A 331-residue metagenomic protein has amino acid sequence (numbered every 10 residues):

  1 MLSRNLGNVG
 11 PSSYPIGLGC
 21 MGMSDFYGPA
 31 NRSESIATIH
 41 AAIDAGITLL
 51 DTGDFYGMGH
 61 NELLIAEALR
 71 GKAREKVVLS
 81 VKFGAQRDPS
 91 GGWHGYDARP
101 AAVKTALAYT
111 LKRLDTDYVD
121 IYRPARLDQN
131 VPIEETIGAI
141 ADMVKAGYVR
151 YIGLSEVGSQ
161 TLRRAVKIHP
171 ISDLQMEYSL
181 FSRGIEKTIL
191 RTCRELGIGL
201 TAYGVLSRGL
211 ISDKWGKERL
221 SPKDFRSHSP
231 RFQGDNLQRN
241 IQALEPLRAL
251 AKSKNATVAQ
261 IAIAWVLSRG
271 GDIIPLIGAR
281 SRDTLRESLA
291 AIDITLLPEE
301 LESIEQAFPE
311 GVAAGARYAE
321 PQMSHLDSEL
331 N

Functional and structural regions predicted by a protein language model:
M1-V77, L330-N331: N-terminal binding-site loop/beta-alpha segment at the start of enzyme catalytic domains that lines or forms
L6, L18, S35, L50 (+13 more regions): Conserved, mostly hydrophobic/aromatic
N8-Y27, S80-H94, Y118, R123: N-terminal small/glycine-rich loop or linker at the start of catalytic domains across soluble metabolic enzymes
S12-I16, G46-L49, A73-V77, T116-D120 (+5 more regions): Short, well-ordered coil/turn segments that N-cap beta-strands
Y14, G91, T192-L250, S268-I273 (+1 more regions): Glycine-rich, positively charged active-site loop/lid region within alpha/beta enzyme cores that binds and organizes
M21-M23, G53-F55, K82-Q86, P124-L127 (+4 more regions): Active-site beta-loop-alpha junctions enriched in small/polar residues
S90-G184, T188, G199: Glycine/proline-rich, positively charged, aromatic-decorated active-site loop/lid region on the catalytic face
V144, V205, N236-D293: Conserved short secondary-structure transition element at the edge of the structured enzyme core that lines
